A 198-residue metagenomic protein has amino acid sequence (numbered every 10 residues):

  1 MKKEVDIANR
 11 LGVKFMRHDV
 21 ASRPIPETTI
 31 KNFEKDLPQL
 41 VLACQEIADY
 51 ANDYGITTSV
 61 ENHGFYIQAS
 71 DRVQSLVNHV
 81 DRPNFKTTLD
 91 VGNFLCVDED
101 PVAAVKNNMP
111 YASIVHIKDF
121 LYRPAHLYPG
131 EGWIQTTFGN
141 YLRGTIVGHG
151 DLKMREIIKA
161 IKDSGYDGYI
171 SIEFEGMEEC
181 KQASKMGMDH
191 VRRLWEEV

Functional and structural regions predicted by a protein language model:
M1-T87: Active-site acidic/histidine proton-transfer and metal-coordination neighborhood in alpha/beta enzyme cores
G12, I67-L89, F94-V198: Histidine-acidic metal/acid-base catalytic patches
